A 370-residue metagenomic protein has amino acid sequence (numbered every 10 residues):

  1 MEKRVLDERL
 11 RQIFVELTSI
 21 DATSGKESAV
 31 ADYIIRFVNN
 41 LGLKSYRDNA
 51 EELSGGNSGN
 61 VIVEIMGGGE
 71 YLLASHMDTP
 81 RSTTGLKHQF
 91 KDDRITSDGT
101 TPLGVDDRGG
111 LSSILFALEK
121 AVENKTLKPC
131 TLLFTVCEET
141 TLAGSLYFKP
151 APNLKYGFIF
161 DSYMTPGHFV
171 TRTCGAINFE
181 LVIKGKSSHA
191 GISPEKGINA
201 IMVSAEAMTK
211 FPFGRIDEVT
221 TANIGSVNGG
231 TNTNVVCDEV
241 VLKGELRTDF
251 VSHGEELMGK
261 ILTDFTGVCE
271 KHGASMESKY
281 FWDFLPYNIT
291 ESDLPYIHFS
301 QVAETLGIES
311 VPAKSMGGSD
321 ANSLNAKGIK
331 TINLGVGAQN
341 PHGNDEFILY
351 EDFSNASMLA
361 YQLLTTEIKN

Functional and structural regions predicted by a protein language model:
E2, Y46, N199-N370: Metal-dependent amide/peptide-bond hydrolase catalytic core, centered on the "pita-bread" metallohydrolase fold
E2-S28, W282, Q339-G343: N-terminal capping segment at the start of a domain
T23-G68: A non-catalytic alpha/beta surface segment that caps or lines the substrate-entry region of metallo-dependent hydrolase
E51, M77-T79, L133-T141, S162-M164 (+2 more regions): Acidic, glycine-rich active-site loops and adjacent beta-strand->loop/helix elements that engage anionic groups
E64-V105: Catalytic-core environment of secreted peptidases
D78-D93, F169-V182, I332: Acidic-glycine-rich active-site phosphate/pyrophosphate-binding loop
Q89-P102, K184-S188, L306-G307, A338-H342: Glycine/charged-rich beta-loop-alpha catalytic/anionic-binding loops adjacent to active sites
T101-N178, A222, S226, T233-N234 (+2 more regions): Acidic/histidine-rich catalytic neighborhood of metal-dependent amide-processing enzymes
